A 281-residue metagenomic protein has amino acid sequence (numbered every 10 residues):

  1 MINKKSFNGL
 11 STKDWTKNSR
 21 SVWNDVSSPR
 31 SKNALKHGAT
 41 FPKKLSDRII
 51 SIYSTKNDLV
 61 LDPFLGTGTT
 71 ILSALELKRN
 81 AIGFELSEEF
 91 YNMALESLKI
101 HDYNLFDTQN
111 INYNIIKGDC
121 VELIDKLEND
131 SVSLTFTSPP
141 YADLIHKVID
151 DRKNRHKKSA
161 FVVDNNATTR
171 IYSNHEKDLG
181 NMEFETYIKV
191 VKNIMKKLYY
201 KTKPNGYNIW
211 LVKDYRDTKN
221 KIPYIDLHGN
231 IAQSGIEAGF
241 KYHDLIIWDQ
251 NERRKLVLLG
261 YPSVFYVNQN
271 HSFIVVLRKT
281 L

Functional and structural regions predicted by a protein language model:
M1-L281: Class I S-adenosyl-L-methionine-dependent methyltransferase catalytic core
